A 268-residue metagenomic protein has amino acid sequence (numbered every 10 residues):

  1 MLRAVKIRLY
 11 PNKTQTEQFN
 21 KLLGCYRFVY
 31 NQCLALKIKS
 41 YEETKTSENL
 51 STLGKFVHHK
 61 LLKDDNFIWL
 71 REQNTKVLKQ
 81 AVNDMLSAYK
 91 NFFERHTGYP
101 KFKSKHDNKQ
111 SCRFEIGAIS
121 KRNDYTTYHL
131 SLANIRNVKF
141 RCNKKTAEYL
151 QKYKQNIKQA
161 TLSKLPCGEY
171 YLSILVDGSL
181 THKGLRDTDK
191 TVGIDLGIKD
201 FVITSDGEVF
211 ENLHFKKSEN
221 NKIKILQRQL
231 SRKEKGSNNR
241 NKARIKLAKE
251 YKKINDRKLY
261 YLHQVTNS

Functional and structural regions predicted by a protein language model:
M1-S268: Nucleic-acid substrate recognition interfaces
